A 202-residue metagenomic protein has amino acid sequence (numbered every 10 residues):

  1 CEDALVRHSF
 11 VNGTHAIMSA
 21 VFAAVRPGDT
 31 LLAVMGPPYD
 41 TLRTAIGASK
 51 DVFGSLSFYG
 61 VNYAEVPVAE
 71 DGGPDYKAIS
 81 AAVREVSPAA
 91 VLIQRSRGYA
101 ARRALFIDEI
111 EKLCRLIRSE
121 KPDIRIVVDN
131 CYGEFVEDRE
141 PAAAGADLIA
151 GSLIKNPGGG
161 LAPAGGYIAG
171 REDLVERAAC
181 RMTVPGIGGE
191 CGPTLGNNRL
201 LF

Functional and structural regions predicted by a protein language model:
C1-L5: Active-site-flanking structural segment that lines cofactor/substrate pockets
V11-F202: Conserved PLP-enzyme active-site core in the AAT-like
